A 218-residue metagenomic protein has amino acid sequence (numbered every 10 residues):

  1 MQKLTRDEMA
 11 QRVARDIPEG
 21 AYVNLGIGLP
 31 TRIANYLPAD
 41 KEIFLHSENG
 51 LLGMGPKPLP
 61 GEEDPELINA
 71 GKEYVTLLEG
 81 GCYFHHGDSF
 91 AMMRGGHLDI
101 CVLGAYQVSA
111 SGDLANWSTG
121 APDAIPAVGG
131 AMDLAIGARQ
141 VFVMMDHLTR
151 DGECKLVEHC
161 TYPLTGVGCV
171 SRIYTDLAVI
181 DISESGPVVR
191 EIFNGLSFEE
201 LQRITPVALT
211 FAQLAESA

Functional and structural regions predicted by a protein language model:
M1-L78: N-terminal active-site beta-alpha-beta segment that forms phosphate/nucleotide-binding and substrate-recognition loops
L4-E8, L59-A218: Conserved phosphate- and dinucleotide-binding cores of soluble alpha/beta proteins, encompassing both enzyme active
